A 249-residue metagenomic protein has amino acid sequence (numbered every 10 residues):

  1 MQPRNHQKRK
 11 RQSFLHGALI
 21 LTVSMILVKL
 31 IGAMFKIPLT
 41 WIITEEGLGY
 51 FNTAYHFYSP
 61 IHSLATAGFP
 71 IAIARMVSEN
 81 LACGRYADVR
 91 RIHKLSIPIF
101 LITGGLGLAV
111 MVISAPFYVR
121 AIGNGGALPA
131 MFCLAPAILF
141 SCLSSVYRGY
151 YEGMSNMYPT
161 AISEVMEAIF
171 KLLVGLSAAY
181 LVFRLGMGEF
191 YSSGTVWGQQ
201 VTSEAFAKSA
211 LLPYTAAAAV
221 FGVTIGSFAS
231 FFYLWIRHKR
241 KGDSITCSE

Functional and structural regions predicted by a protein language model:
M1-I31, A87, R91, E249: N-terminal membrane topogenesis motif
S13-A74, L108: Signature of the first transmembrane helix
I42-E45, A121-N124, G153-M154, P213: Helix-loop interface residues and adjacent transmembrane-helix termini in multi-pass membrane transporters, primarily
T66-P98, E152-Y158: Transmembrane-helix boundary and interhelical linker motifs in polytopic inner-membrane proteins
K94-Y118: Alpha-helical transmembrane segments of multi-pass membrane transport and lipid-handling proteins
A109, I113, G123-Y147: Alpha-helical transmembrane segments of multi-pass membrane proteins
S141-E164: Membrane-interface junctions at transmembrane-helix termini in multi-pass inner-membrane proteins
V165-S177, L185-R240: Hydrophobic alpha-helical transmembrane segments
